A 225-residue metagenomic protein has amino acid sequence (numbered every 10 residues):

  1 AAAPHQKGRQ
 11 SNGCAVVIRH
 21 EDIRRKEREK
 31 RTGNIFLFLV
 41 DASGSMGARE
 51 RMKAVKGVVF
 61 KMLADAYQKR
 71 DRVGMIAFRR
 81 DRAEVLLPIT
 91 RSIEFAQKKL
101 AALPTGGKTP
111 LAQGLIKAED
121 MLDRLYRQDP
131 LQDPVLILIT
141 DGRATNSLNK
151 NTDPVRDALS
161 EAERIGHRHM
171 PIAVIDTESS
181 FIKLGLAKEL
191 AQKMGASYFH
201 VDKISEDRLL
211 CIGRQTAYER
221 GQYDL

Functional and structural regions predicted by a protein language model:
A1-L39: Negatively charged sequence features
E29-I89, T105, L111-K117, M121 (+3 more regions): Von Willebrand factor
A64-Q68, R127, E163-M170: Arginine/glycine-rich "motif VI" loop of SF2 helicases in the C-terminal RecA-like domain
D71, M170, A196: Short glycine/serine/threonine/alanine-rich loop segments
R72-A102, E119-R127, N151-T152, K183-K193 (+2 more regions): Short beta-strand-loop
P130-Q132: Catalytic core regions of nucleotide second-messenger enzymes
R143-K193: VWA/integrin I-like adhesion module and closely mimicked acidic/polar interface patches used
S197-I204: Short acidic-hydrophobic, aromatic-tinged amphipathic segments that line or gate anion-handling sites
